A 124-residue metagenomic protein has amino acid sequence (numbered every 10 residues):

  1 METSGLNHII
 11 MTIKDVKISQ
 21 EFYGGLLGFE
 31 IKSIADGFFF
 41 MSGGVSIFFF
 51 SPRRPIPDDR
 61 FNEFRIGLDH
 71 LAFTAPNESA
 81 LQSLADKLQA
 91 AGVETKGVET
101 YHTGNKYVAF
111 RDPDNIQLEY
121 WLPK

Functional and structural regions predicted by a protein language model:
M1, A85-K124: Vicinal oxygen chelate
M1-I18, L71, K124: N-terminal beta-strand motif that seeds the catalytic metal site of vicinal oxygen chelate
M1-T3, F61-I66: Short, flexible turn/loop "capping" segments at secondary-structure junctions
G5, D36, V45, G67-D69: Residues that flank catalytic or metal-binding motifs in active/ligand-binding sites
M11-R53: Core segments of cupin and vicinal oxygen chelate
F38, D69, G104-V108: Short beta-strand micro-motifs in enzyme catalytic cores
P55-F61: Short beta-strand/turn micro-motifs at beta-sheet edges
A72-K87: Mid-chain, well-packed structural core segment of small domains
